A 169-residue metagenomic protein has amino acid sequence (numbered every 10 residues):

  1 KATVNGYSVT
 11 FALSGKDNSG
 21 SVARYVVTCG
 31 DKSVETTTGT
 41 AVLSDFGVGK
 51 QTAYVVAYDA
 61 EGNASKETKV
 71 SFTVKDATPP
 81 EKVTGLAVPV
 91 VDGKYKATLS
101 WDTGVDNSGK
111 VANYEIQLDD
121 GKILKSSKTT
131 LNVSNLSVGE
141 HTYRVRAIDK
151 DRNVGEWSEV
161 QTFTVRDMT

Functional and structural regions predicted by a protein language model:
K1-Y7, V88-Y95: Short, solvent-exposed loop/linker segments at the N-terminal edge of repeated beta-sheet extracellular domains
F11-D17, Y95-S108: Conserved aromatic anchor
L13, V27, V55, V83 (+4 more regions): An aromatic-rich alpha-helical recognition segment common to small helix-rich domains
S21-Y25, K110-Y114: Solvent-exposed loop segments of extracellular immunoglobulin-like
G30-V42, N113-L136: Recognizes extended acidic, P/S/T-rich segments that occur within or adjacent to Ig-like beta-sandwich modules
V48-D59, V133-R152: Beta-strand-rich modules
N63-F72, D151-D167: Extracellular fibronectin type III
T78-V83, T169: Proline-centered linker/hinge motifs at extracellular inter-domain junctions
